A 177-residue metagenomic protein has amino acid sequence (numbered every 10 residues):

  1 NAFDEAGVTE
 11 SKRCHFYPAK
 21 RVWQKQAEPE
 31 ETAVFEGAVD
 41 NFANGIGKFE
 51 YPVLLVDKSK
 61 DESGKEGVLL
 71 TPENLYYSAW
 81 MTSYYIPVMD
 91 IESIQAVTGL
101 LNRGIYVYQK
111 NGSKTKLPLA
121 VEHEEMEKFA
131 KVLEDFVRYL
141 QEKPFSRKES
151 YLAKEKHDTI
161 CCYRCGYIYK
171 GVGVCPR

Functional and structural regions predicted by a protein language model:
N1-T9, R13-R21, K25, S83-K156: Acidic, Ser/Thr- and proline-rich intrinsically disordered linker/docking segments of eukaryotic scaffolds
N1-V68, M126-V132: Anionic N-terminal interaction surfaces
L55-N102: Phosphoinositide-binding peripheral membrane targeting modules
L75-S78, V107, R177: Short hydrophobic/aromatic-rich beta-strand segments that constitute the beta-sheet cores of beta-sandwich/beta-barrel
C162-C165, C175: Short cysteine-rich clusters marking metal-coordination/redox-active sites
I168: Cys/His-rich metal-chelating microdomains
G171-V172: Short, non-ligating residues that shape and space the ligands of small metal-coordination modules and catalytic
